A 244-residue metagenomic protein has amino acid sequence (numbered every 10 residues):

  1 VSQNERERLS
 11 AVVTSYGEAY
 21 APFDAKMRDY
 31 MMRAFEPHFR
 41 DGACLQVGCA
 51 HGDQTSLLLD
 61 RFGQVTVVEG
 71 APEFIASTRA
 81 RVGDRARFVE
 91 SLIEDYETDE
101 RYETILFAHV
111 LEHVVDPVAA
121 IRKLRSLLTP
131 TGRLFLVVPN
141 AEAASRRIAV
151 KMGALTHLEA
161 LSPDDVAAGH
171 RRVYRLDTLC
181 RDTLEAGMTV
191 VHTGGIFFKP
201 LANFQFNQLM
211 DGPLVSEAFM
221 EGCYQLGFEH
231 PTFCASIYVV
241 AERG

Functional and structural regions predicted by a protein language model:
V1-E100, T104-A108, I121, G195 (+2 more regions): Conserved N-terminal segment of class I S-adenosyl-L-methionine
E18-Y20, D53, V115-K123, R133-E242: S-adenosyl-L-methionine-dependent methyltransferase catalytic module, highlighting the catalytic core
H109-H113: A short His-aromatic
